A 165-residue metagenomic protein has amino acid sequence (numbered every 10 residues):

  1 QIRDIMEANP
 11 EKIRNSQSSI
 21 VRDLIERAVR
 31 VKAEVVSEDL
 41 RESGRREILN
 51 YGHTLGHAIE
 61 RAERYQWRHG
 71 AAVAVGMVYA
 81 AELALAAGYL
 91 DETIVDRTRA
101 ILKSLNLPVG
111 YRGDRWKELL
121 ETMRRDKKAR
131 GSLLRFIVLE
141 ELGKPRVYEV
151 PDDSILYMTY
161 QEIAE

Functional and structural regions predicted by a protein language model:
Q1-L49: Carboxylate- and glycine-rich phosphate/diphosphate-binding segment that chelates Mg2+/Mn2+
I2, Y89-E165: C-terminal charged capping/lid subdomain of soluble metabolic enzymes
L24-K32, M77, L102, M123: Short alpha-helical scaffolding segments that buttress acidic/His motifs in well-ordered protein cores
R45-Y51, W67-V73: Short glycine/threonine-rich catalytic loop with a Thr-x-Gly-x-Asp
Y51, L55-I59: Active-site His/Glu-centered metal-binding helix of metallohydrolases
H53, M77, L142: Residue-level signal for inorganic ion chemistry
A58-W67: Catalytic Zn2+-binding segment of zinc metalloproteases
G70-L85, R97: An active-site-proximal "capping" alpha-helix that borders the catalytic cofactor pocket
